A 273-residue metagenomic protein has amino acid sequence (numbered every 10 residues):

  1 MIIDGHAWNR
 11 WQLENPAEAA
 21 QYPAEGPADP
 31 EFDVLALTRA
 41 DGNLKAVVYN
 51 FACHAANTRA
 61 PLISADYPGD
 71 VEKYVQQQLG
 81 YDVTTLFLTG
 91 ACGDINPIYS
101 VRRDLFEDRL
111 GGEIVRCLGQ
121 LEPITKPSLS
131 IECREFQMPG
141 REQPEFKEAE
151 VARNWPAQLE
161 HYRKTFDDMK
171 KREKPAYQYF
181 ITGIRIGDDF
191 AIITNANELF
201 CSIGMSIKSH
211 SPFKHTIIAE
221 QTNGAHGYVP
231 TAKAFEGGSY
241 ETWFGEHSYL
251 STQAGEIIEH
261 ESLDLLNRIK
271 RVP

Functional and structural regions predicted by a protein language model:
M1-P273: Non-catalytic substrate/cofactor recognition surfaces at enzyme active-site rims
